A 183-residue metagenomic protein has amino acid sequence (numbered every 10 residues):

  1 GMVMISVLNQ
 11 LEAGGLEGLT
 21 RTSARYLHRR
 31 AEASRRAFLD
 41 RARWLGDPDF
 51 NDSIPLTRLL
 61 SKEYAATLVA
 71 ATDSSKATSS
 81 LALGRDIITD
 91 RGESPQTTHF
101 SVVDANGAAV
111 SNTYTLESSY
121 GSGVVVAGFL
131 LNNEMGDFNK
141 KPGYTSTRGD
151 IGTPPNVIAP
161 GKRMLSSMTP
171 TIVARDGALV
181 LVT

Functional and structural regions predicted by a protein language model:
M2: Flexible, polar/acidic helix-loop-strand segments at domain edges
S6: Protein kinase glycine-rich loop
A13-T115, V124-V126, G136, P142-G143 (+1 more regions): Internal maturation/activation junctions in enzymes
T22-R25, P160, T183: Short alpha-helix boundary/capping segments
A108-R175, L179-L181: Active-site rim segments in enzyme catalytic domains, especially the processed small/beta chain of N-terminal
